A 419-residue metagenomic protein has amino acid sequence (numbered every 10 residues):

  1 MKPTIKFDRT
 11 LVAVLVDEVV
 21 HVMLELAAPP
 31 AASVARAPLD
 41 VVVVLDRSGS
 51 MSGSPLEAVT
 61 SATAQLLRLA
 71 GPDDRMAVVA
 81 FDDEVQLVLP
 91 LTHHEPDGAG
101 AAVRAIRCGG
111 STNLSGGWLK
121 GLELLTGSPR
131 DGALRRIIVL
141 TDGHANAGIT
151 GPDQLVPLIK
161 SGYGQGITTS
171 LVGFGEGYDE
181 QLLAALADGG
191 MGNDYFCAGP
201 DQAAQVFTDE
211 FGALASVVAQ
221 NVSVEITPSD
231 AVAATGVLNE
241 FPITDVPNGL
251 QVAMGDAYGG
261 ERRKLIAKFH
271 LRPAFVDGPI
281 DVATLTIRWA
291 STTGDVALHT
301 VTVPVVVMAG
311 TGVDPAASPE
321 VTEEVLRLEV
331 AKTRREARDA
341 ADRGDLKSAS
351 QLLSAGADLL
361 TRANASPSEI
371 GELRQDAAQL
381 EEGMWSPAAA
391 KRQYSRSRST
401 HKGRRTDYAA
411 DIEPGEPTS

Functional and structural regions predicted by a protein language model:
P3-R9, V16-N221, L271-V276: Exposed acidic/Ser/Thr-rich ligand/metal-binding surfaces
L45, G100, Q251, V330-R334: Residue-level signal for cytosolic alpha-helical hairpin/rod architecture
L89, S229-V237, T292-V296: Short aromatic-acidic-glycine turn motif
R135, R263, P279-A283: Exposed beta-strand face motif in extracellular beta-rich ectodomains
L238-E261: Extracellular adhesion/glycan-binding regions together with long Ser/Thr- and acidic-residue-rich low-complexity tracts
Y258-D277: Low-complexity, intrinsically disordered segments enriched in Ser/Thr together with acidic residues
L271-S419: Long, acidic serine/threonine- and proline-rich intrinsically disordered regions
